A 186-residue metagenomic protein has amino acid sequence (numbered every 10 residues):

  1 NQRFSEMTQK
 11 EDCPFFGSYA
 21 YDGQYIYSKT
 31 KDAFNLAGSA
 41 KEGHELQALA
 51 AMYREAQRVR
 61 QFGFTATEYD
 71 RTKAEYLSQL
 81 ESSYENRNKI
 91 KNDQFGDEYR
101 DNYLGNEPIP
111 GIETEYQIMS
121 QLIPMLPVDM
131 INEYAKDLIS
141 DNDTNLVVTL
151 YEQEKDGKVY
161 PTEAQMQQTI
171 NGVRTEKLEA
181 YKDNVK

Functional and structural regions predicted by a protein language model:
N1, S5, Q9, D70-A74 (+2 more regions): Proteolytic maturation boundary segments
Q2-D32: M16/MPP (pitrilysin/insulinase) zinc-metallopeptidase core fold and M16-derived inactive scaffolds
M7, Y25-E85, G105-P108, M119-M125: M16/insulysin-pitrilysin zinc metalloprotease superfamily fold
P14-S18, K31-N35, Y53, D141-N145: Active-site lining segments that contact anionic ligands and/or coordinate catalytic metals
Y19-Y21, K91-Q94, T169: Short N-terminal helix-initiation segments at or just after the protein's N-terminus
A20-G23, L36-A40, A135, L150-E152: Active-site proximal loops enriched in glycine and acidic residues that flank catalytic Cys/His/Asp and coordinate
G23-Q24, Q94, N102-L104: Short, flexible segments with low predicted structural confidence
N88-R100: Hydrophobic, mid-to-C-terminal alpha-helical segments
